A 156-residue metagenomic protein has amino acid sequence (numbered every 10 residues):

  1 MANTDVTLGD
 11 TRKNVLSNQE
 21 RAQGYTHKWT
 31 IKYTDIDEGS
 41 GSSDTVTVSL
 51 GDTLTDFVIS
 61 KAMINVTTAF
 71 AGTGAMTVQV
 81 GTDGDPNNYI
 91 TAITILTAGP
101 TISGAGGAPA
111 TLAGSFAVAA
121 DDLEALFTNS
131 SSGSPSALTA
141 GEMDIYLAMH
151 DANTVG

Functional and structural regions predicted by a protein language model:
A2-G156: Surface-exposed, low-hydrophobicity beta-strand/loop segments enriched in small/polar/acidic residues
